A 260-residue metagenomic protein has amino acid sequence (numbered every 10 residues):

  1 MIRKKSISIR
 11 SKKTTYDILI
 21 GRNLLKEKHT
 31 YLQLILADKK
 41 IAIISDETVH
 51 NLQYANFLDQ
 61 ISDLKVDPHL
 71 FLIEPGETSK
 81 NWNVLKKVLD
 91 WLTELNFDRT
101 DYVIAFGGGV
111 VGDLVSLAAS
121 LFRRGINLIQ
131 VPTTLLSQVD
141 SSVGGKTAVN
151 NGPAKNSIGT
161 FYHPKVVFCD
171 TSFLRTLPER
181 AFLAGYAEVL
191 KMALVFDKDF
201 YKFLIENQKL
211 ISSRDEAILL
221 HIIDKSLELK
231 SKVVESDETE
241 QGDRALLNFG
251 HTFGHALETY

Functional and structural regions predicted by a protein language model:
M1-Y102: ATP/NTP phosphate-donor binding region
R10, L19, L117-L210: A glycine/threonine-rich phosphate-anchoring loop and its flanking beta-alpha core in nucleotide/phosphate-binding
E47-V49, G108-V111: Short glycine-rich anion-binding loops that position phosphate/pyrophosphate groups of nucleotides and phosphorylated
P75-G76, F106-G108, F249-G250: Glycine-rich beta-strand-to-loop/alpha-helix junction loops that act as flexible
E94-T100, F122-Q130, Y260: Phosphate-handling active-site elements
V110-L117, Q138, H255-A256: Short glycine/serine/threonine-rich phosphate/pyrophosphate-binding segments that cradle anionic phosphate groups
K202, N207-Y260: Active-site segments that bind and position negatively charged phosphate/pyrophosphate groups
